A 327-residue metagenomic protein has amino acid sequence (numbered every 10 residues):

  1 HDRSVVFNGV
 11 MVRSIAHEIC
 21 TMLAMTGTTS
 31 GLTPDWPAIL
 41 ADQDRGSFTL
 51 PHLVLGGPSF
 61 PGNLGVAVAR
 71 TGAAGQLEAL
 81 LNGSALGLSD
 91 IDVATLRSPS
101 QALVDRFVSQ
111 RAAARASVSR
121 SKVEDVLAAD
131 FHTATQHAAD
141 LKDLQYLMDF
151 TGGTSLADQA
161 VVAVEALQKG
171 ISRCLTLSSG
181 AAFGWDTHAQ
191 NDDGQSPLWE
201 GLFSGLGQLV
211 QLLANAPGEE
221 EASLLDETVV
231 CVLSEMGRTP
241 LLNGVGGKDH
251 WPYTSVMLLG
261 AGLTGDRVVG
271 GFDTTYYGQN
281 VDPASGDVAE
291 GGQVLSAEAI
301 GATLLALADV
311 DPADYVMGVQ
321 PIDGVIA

Functional and structural regions predicted by a protein language model:
H1-A327: Ligand-binding pockets and gating/stacking loops
